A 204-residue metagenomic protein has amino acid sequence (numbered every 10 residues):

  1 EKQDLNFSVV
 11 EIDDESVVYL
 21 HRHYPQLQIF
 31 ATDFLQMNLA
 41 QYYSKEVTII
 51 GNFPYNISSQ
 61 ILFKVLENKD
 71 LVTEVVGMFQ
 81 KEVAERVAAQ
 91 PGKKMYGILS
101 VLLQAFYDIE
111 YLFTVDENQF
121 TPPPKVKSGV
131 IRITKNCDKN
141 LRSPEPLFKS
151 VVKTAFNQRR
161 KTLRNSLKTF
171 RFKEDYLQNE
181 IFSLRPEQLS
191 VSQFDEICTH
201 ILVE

Functional and structural regions predicted by a protein language model:
E1-S150, T154, S192, E196: Catalytic cores of RNA-modifying enzymes
K135, V152-E204: C-terminal lobe and adjacent flexible extensions of AdoMet/dcAdoMet transferase-like proteins
